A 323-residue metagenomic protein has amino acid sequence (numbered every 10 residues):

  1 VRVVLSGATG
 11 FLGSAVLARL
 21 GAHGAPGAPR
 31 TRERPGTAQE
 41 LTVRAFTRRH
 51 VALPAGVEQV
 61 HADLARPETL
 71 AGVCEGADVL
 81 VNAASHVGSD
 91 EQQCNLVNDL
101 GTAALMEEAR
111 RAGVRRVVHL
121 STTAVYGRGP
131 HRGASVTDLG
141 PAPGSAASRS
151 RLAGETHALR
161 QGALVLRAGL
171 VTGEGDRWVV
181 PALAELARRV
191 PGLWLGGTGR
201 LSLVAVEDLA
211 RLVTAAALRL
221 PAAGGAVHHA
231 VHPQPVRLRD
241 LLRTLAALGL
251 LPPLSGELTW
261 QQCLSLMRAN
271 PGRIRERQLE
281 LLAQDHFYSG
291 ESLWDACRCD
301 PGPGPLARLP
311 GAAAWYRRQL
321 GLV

Functional and structural regions predicted by a protein language model:
V1-A25: N-terminal Rossmann NAD(P)H-binding glycine-rich loop of SDR-like oxidoreductase domains
V51-A52, V57, H61-L100, E108 (+1 more regions): NAD(P)H-binding glycine-rich loop region in Rossmannoid oxidoreductase-like domains and their noncatalytic homologs
N95-T102, M106, V118, S150-R151 (+1 more regions): Short alpha-helix in the Rossmann-fold core of NAD(P)-dependent oxidoreductases
A103-A146: Conserved Rossmann-fold NAD(P)-dependent oxidoreductase catalytic core, especially the SDR/UDP-sugar
E155-G175: Conserved beta-loop-beta element that borders a ligand/cofactor-binding pocket
R177-P181, L195-L218, G225-H229: Substrate-positioning beta->alpha
L212-E276, R317, G321-V323: Mid/C-terminal beta-alpha module of Rossmann-like enzyme folds, strongest in SDR-family dehydrogenases/epimerases
G290-D295, D300-V323: Amphipathic terminal alpha-helices
